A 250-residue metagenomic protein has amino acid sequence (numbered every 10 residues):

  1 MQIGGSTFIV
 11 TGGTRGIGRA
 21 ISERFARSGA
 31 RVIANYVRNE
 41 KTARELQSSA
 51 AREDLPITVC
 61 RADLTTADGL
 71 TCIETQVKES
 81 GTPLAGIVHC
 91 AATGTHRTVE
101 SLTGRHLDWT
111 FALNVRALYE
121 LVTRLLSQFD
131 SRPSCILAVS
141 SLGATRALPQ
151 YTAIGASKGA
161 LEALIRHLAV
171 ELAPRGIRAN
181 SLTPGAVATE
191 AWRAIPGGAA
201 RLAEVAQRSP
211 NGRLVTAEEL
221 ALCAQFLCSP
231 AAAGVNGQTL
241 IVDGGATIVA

Functional and structural regions predicted by a protein language model:
T14-R15: Conserved glycine-rich cofactor-binding loop
C90-H96, G245: Conserved NAD(P)H cofactor-binding loop of Rossmann-fold oxidoreductase domains
T98-V99, T103-F111, V205: Substrate-binding pocket helix/loop in short-chain dehydrogenase/reductase
V122, S157: Active-site helix of classical SDR
S141: Residue(s) in the substrate-gating loop at a strand-loop-helix junction that position the organic substrate next
R146, Q225, N236-A250: Short C-terminal tail/terminal secondary-structure segment of NAD(P)H-dependent dehydrogenase/reductase domains
A173, R178, V235-G237: Short, small/polar-rich loop/turn modules that mediate ligand/substrate recognition or access, typified
